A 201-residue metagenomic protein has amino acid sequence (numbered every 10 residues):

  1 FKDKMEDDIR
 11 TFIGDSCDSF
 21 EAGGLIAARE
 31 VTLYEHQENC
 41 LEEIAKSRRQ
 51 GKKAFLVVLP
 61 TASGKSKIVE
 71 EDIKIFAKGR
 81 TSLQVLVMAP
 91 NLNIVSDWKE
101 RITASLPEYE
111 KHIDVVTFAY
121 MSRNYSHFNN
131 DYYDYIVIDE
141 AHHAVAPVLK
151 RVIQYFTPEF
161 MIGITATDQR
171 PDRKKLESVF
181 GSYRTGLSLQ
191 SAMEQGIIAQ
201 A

Functional and structural regions predicted by a protein language model:
F1-C17: Accessory nucleic-acid engagement/destabilization modules that flank
S16-V58: Conserved pre-motif I regulatory segment
Q50-D72: Walker A/P-loop
K78-V85, L92-I113: Conserved helix-turn-beta segment of the N-terminal RecA-like "Helicase ATP-binding" lobe in SF1/SF2 helicases
Q84, K111-H112, Y132-Y135, T157-G163: Loop/turn-to-beta-strand initiation segments
P107-Y135, A146-R151: Conserved helix/coil segment N-terminal to the catalytic DExD/H
H142-A201: Post-DEXD/H (motif II) to motif III coupling segment of the RecA-like Helicase ATP-binding lobe
